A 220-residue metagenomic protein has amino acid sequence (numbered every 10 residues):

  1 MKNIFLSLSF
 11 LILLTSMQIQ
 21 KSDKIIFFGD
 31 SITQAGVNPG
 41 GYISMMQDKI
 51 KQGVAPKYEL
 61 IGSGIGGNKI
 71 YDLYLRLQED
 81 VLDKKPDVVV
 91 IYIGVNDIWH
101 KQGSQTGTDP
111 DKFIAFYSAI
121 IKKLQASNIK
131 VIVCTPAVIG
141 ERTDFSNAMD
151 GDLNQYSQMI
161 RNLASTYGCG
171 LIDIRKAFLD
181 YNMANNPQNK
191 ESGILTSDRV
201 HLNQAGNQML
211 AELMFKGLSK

Functional and structural regions predicted by a protein language model:
N3, M45-P56, D72-K220: Alpha-helical cap/lid subdomain in secreted, periplasmic, or secretory-pathway luminal O-acyl-processing enzymes
I4-I12: Sec-dependent signal peptide hydrophobic core
F5, S16-G66, Y71, R76-K85: Serine-esterase "nucleophile elbow" of acetyl-processing enzymes
L8, G29, I93: Residues that line or immediately flank small-molecule/substrate-binding pockets and catalytic motifs
I12, P39-G40, L213-K216: Residue-level detector of alpha-helical segments with a strong bias toward transmembrane helices and their helix-loop
